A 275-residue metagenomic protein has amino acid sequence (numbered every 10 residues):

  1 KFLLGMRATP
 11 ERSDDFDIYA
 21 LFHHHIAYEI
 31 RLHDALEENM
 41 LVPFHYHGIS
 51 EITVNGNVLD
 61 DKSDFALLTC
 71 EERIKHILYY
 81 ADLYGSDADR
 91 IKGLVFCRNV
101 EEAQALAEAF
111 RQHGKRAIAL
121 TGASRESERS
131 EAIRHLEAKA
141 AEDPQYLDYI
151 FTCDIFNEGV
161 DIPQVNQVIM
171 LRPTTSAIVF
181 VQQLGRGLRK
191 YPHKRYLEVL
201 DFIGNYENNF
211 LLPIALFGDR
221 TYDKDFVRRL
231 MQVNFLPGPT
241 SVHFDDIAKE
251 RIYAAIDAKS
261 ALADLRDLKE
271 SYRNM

Functional and structural regions predicted by a protein language model:
K1-F2, H23-H25, L41-F44, H113-R116 (+3 more regions): Short glycine-/polar-rich loops that comprise or flank the Walker A/P-loop and associated switch/sensor motifs
K1-H45: Post-DEXD/H (motif II) to motif III coupling segment of the RecA-like Helicase ATP-binding lobe
N39, Y149-V168, L184-R189: SF2 helicase motor core recognition
H47-D64: Short, basic/glycine-rich phosphate-binding loops at helix/coil junctions that contact nucleotide phosphates
F65-H113: Conserved strand-helix element at the start of the C-terminal RecA-like helicase core
D82, A88, N99, L211-M275: Long, largely alpha-helical accessory region at the distal end of helicase-like NTP-driven motors
Q104-L106, G114-F156: Conserved helicase ATPase core of P-loop NTP-dependent helicases/translocases
S176-Q182, R186-F217: Conserved segment of the helicase C-terminal RecA-like domain
